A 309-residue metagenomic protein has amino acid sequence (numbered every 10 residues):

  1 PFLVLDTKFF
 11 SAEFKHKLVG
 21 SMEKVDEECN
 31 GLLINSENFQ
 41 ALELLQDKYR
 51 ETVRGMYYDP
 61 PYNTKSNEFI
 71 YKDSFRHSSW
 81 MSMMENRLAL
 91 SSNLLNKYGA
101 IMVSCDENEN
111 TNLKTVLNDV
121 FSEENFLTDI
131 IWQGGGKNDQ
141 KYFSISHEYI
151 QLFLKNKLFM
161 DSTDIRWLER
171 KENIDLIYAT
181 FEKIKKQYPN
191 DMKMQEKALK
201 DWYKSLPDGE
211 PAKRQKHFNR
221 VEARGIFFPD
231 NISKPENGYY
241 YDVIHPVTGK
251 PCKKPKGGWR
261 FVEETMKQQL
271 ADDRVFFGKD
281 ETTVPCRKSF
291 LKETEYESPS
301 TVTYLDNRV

Functional and structural regions predicted by a protein language model:
P1-V309: Class I S-adenosyl-L-methionine
